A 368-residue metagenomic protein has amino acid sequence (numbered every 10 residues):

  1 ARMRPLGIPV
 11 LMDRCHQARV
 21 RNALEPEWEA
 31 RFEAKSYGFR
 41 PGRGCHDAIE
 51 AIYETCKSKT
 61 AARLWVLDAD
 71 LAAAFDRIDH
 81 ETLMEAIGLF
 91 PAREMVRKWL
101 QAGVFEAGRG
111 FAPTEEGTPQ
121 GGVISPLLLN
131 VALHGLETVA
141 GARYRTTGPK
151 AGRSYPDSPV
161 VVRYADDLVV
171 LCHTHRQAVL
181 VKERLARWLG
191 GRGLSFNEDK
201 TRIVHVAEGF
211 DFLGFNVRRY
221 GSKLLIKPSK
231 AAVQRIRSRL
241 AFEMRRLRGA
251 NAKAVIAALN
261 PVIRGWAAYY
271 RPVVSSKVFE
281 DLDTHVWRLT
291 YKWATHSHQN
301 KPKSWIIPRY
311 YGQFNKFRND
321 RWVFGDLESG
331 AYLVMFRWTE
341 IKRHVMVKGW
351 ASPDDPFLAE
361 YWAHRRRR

Functional and structural regions predicted by a protein language model:
A1-M3: Phosphate/adenylate-binding "loop-and-lid" substructures adjacent to NTP/NAD/dNTP-binding pockets in NTP-dependent
L6-D13, Q17-A23: Hydrophobic alpha-helical hairpins/lids featuring a short glycine-rich hinge
A18, N22-Y37: Electropositive, glycine- and tryptophan-enriched low-complexity nucleic-acid-binding patches
R31-R43, D47-G209: Conserved polymerase palm-domain catalytic core
Q101, G110, R192-A258, V262-W266: A conserved non-catalytic segment of reverse transcriptases and RNA-directed RNA polymerases corresponding to the late
N251, V255-K301, W305-R309: Non-catalytic, peripheral interaction segments enriched in hydrophobic/basic residues
D283-L289, A294-R368: Extended C-terminal regions of large enzymes
